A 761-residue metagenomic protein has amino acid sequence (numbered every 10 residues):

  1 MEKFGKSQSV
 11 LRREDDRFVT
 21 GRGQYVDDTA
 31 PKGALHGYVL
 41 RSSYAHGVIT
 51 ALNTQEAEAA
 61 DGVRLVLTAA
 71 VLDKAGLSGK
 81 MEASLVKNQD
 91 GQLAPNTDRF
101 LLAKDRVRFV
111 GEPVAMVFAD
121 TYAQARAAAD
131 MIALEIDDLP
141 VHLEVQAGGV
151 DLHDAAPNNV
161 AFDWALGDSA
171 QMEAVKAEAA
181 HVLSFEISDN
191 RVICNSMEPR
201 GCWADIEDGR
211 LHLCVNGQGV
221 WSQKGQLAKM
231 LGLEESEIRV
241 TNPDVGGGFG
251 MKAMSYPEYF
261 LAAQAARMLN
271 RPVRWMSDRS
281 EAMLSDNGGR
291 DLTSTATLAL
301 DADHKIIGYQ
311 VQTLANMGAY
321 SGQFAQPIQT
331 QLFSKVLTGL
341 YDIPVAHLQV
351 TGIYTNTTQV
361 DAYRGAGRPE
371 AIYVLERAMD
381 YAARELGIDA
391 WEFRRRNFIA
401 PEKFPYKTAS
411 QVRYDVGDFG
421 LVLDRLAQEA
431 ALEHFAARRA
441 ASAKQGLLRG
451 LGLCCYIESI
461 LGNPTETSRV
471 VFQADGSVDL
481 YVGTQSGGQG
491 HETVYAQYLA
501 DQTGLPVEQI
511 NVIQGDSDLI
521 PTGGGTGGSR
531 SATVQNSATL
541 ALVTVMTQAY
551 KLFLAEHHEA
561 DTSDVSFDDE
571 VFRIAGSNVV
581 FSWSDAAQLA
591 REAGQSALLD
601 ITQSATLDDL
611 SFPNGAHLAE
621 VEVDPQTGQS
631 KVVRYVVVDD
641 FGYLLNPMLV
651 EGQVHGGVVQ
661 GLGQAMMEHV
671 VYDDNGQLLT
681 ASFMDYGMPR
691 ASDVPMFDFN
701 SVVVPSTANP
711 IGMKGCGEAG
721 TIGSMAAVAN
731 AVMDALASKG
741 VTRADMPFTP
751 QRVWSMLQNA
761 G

Functional and structural regions predicted by a protein language model:
M1-A161, V182: Flexible, low-hydrophobicity surface segments
Q8, E14-R17, A83-P95, F162-C202 (+5 more regions): Glycine-rich loop/linker segments at domain edges
L35, A103-K104, E198-W203, T293 (+4 more regions): Short glycine-rich loop/turn motifs
A60, A70, A83-S84, G232-E237 (+5 more regions): C-terminal catalytic domains of large/alpha subunits in multi-subunit enzymes
G76-E82, A128-M131, K224-Q226, F249-S255 (+11 more regions): Short acidic, glycine/serine/threonine-rich loops at helix termini
D105-V107, E234-E237, T241-N242, R267-D278 (+1 more regions): Conserved catalytic cysteine-centered active-site region of acyl-thioester-dependent Claisen-condensing enzymes
K176-L231, F324, Q331, G450-V482 (+1 more regions): Conserved beta-alpha junction segments in alpha/beta enzyme cores
G248-N270, R274-M276, H491-L499: Thiamine diphosphate
